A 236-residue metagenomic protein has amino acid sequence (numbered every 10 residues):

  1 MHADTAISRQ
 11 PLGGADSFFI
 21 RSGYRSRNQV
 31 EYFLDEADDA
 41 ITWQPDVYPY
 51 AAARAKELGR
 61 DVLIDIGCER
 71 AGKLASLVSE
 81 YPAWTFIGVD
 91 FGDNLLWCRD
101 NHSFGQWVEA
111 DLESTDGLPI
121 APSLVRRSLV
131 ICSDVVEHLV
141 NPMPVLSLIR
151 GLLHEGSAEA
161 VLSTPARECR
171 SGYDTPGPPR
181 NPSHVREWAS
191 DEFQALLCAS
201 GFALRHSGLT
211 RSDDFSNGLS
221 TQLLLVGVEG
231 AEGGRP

Functional and structural regions predicted by a protein language model:
M1-V125, M143-L146, L162, P176 (+2 more regions): Conserved N-terminal segment of class I S-adenosyl-L-methionine
I131: A conserved beta-strand element that flanks and buttresses the S-adenosyl-L-methionine
V135: Hydrophobic adenine-recognition pocket in adenosine-nucleotide-binding enzymes
H138, P142: Di-metal (Zn2+ and/or Mg2+/Mn2+) metal-binding site signature of metallo-dependent hydrolases with the MBL/beta-CASP
P144-E159: A short glycine-rich, Lys/Arg-flanked "PGG" loop and its adjoining helix->strand segment in the class I
P165-R167: Histidine-centered beta-alpha loop that forms part of the nucleotide-sugar donor binding/catalytic region in diverse
C169-Y173: Short acidic/His/Gly/Ser-rich catalytic and metal-binding motifs that mark active-site loops of diverse hydrolases
A199-F202: A structural motif corresponding to the C-terminal end of an alpha-helix and its immediate exit/capping segment
